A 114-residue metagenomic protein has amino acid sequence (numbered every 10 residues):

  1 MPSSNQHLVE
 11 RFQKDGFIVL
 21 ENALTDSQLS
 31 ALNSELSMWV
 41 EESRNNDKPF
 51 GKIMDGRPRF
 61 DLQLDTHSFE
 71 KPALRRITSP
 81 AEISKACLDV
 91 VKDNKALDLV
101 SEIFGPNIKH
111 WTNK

Functional and structural regions predicted by a protein language model:
M1-K14, E21-K114: Non-heme Fe(II)-dependent double-stranded beta-helix
